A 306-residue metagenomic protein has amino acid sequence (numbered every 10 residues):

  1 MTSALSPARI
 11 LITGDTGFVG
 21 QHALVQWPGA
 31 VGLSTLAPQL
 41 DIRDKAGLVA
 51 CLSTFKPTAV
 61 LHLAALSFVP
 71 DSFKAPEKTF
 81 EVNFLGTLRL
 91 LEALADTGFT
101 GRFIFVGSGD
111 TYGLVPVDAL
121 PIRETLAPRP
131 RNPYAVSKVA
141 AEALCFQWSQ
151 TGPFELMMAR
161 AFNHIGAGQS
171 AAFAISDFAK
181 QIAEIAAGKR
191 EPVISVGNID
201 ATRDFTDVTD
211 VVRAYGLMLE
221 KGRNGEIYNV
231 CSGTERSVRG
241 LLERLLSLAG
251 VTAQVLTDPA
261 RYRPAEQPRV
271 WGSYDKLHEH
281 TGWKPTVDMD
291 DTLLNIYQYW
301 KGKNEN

Functional and structural regions predicted by a protein language model:
M1-A4, A8-I10, M289-N306: Amphipathic terminal alpha-helices
A8-W27: N-terminal Rossmann NAD(P)H-binding glycine-rich loop of SDR-like oxidoreductase domains
P28-A50: Adenosine-cofactor binding site in Rossmann-like domains, unifying the SAM/SAH pocket of S-adenosylmethionine-dependent
A46-V82: NAD(P)H-binding glycine-rich loop region in Rossmannoid oxidoreductase-like domains and their noncatalytic homologs
K74-E92, D96, R102, D110-M158: Catalytic helix-loop patch of NAD(P)-dependent Rossmann-fold dehydrogenases
V115-P121, F146-R203, V208-L217, E235 (+1 more regions): NAD(P)-dependent short-chain dehydrogenase/reductase
F178, K221-Y262: Mid/C-terminal beta-alpha module of Rossmann-like enzyme folds, strongest in SDR-family dehydrogenases/epimerases
V208, I227, G240, P259-D291 (+1 more regions): Conserved C-terminal active-site "lid" loop/helix of NAD(P)H-dependent oxidoreductases that clamps the redox cofactor
